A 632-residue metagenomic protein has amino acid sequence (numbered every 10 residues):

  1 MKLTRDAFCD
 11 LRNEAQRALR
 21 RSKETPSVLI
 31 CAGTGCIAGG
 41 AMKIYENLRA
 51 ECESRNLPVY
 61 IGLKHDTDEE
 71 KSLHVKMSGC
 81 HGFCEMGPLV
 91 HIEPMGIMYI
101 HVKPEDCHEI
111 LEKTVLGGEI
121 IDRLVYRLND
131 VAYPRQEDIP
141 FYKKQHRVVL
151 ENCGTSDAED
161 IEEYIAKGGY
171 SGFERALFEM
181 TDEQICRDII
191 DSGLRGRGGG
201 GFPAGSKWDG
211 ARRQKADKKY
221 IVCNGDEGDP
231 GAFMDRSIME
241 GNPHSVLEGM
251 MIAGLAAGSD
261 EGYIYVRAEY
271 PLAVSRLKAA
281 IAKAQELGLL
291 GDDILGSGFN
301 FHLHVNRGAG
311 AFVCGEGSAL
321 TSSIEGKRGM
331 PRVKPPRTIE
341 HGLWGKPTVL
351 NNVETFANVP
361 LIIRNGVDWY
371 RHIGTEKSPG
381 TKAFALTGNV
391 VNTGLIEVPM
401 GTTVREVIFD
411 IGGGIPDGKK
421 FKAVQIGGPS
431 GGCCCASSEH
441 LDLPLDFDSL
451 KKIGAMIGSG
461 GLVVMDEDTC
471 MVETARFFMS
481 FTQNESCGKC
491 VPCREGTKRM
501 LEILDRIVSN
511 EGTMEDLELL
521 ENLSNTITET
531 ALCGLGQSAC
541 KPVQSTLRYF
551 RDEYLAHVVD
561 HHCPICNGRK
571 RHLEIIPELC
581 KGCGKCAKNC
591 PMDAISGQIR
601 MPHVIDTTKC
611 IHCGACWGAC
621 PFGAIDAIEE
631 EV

Functional and structural regions predicted by a protein language model:
L3-P26, M42-V75, M86-P88, E93-Y126 (+11 more regions): Ferredoxin-type iron-sulfur electron-transfer modules in oxidoreductases and energy-metabolism complexes
A32-G40, E85, G169, I189-A211 (+5 more regions): Conserved phosphate/anionic-ligand binding catalytic regions in large, soluble enzymes, centered on
C52, G249-M251, M400-P416: Short amphipathic, charge-patterned alpha-helical segments
V125-D191, N351-G366: Flexible inter-domain linker/hinge segments
K144, V274-M400, G412: Hydrophobic alpha-helical positions that pack around
S156-S171, C223-D235, T338-L343, A385-V390 (+1 more regions): Gly-rich Lys/Arg/Thr-decorated short loops/hinges at beta-loop-alpha junctions or inter-strand turns that position
E174-K215, R371-H372, K377, A385 (+3 more regions): Accessory "access/gating" subregions that flank catalytic or transport cores
G380-N392, V398-M400, V404, P564-I611 (+1 more regions): C-terminal accessory/binding modules appended to enzymatic or scaffolding proteins
